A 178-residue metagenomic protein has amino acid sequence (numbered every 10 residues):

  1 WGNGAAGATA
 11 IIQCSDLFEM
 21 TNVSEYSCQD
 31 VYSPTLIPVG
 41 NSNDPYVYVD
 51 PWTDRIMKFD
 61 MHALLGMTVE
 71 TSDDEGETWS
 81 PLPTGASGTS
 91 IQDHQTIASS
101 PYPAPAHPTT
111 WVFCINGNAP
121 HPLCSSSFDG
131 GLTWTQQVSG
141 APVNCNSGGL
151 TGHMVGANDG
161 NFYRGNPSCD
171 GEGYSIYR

Functional and structural regions predicted by a protein language model:
W1-R178: Mobile, glycine-rich extracellular loop/lid and propeptide segments that shape or gate substrate/ligand access
